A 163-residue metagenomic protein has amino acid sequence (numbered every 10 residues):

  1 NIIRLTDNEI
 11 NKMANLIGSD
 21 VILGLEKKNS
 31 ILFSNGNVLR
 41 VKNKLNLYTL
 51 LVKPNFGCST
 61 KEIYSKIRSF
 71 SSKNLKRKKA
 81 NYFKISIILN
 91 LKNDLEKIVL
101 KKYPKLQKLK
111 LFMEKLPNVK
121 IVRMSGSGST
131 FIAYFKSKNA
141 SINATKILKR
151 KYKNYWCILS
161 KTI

Functional and structural regions predicted by a protein language model:
N1-A14: DPxDG-like acidic metal-binding loop motif
G24, S30-I121, Y134-N154, I158-I163: Conserved, helical-rich catalytic subdomain that frames metal- and/or nucleotide-binding sites in enzyme alpha/beta
R123-S125: Short glycine-rich phosphate-binding loop at a beta-alpha junction
G128-F131: Conserved glycine-rich beta-strand-loop-beta hairpin in the small C-terminal domain of fold type I
